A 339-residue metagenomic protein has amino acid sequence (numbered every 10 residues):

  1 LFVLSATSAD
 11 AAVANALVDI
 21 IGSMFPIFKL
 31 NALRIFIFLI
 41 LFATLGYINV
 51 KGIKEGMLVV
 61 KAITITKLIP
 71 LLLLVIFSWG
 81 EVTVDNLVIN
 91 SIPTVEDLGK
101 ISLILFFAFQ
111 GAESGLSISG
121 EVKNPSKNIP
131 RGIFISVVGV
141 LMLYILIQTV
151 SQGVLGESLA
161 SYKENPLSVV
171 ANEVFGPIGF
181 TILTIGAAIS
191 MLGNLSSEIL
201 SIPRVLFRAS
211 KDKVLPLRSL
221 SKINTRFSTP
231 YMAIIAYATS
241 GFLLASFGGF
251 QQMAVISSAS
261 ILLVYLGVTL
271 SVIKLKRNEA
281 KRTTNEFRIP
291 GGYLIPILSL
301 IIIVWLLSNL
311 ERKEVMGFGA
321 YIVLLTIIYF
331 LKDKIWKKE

Functional and structural regions predicted by a protein language model:
L1-F42, G46-V50, E55, A187-R208 (+1 more regions): Hydrophobic transmembrane alpha-helices that form the core helical bundles of multi-pass secondary transporters
A14, I48-K54, T83, I178-G179 (+2 more regions): Transmembrane helix-loop junctions in multi-pass membrane proteins
V18, A32-E81, I92-T94, I133-S136 (+2 more regions): Membrane-interface loop-to-helix entry segments
D19-I27, F134-S196, L215-Q252, I256-S257: TM-loop-TM module centered on a large, flexible mid-protein loop between adjacent transmembrane helices in multi-pass
M24, A43-Y47, V75, Q148-V150 (+5 more regions): Alpha-helical transmembrane segments of multipass membrane proteins
F28-L33, A62-T184: Helix-loop-helix junctions that connect adjacent transmembrane segments in multi-pass membrane transporters
L74, S260-I261, K274, I289-E339: A generic transmembrane alpha-helix motif of multi-pass inner-membrane proteins
L217-I223, T269-R288, W336-K338: Alpha-helical transmembrane segments
